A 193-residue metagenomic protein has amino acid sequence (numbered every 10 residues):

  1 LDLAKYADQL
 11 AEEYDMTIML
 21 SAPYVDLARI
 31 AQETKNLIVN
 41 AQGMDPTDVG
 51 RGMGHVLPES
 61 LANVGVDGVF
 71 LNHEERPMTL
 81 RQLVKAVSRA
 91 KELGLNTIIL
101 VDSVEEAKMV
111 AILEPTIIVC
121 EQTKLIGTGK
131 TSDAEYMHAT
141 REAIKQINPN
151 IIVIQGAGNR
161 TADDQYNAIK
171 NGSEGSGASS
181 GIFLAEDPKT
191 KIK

Functional and structural regions predicted by a protein language model:
L1-V56, T97, E105-E114: Conserved N-terminal beta1-alpha1 strand-loop-helix module at the mouth
D15, D45-T47, M53-G54, P115-Q146 (+3 more regions): Glycine/Thr-rich beta-alpha phosphate-binding loop at enzyme active sites
I18-A22, V39-Q42, V69-L71, T97-I99 (+3 more regions): Hydrophobic faces of well-ordered beta-strands that scaffold small-molecule active sites in alpha/beta enzyme cores
P23, L61, E121, A168 (+1 more regions): Conserved, mostly hydrophobic/aromatic
Y24-A41, V84-D102, D133-V153, K193: Alpha-helix-loop-beta-strand connector modules within alpha/beta enzyme cores
T34-A90: Glycine/small-residue-rich loop that forms an oxyanion/phosphate-binding "nest" at active or ligand-binding sites
V56, V101-E114, G158-S176: Catalytic cores of alpha/beta
D67-M78, I117-K130, N171-K191: Glycine-rich phosphate-binding active-site loops on the catalytic face of alpha/beta enzymes
